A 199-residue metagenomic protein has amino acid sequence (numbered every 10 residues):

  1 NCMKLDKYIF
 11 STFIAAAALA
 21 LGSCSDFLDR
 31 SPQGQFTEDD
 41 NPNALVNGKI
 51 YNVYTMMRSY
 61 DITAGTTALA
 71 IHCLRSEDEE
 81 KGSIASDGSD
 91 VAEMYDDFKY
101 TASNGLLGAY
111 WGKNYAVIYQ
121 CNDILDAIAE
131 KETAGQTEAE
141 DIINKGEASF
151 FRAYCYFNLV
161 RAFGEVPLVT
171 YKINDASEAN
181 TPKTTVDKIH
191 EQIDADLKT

Functional and structural regions predicted by a protein language model:
M3-G22: Sec-dependent bacterial lipoprotein signal peptides
F13, L74-E80, G105-L106: Primarily recognizes Gram-negative and organellar outer-membrane beta-barrels
C24-C73: Membrane-proximal, proline-rich intrinsically disordered regions
D26, I62, L159-L168: Proline-centered turn/helix-capping motifs that create local helix->coil transitions or kinks
Q33-F36, K99-Y100, T170-S177: Short linear capping/connector segments at secondary-structure termini
N43, N47, T55-M57, A85-F163 (+2 more regions): Conserved, well-structured interaction surfaces
I71-S76, N144: Acidic helix-start/capping segments at beta-turn-to-alpha-helix junctions
